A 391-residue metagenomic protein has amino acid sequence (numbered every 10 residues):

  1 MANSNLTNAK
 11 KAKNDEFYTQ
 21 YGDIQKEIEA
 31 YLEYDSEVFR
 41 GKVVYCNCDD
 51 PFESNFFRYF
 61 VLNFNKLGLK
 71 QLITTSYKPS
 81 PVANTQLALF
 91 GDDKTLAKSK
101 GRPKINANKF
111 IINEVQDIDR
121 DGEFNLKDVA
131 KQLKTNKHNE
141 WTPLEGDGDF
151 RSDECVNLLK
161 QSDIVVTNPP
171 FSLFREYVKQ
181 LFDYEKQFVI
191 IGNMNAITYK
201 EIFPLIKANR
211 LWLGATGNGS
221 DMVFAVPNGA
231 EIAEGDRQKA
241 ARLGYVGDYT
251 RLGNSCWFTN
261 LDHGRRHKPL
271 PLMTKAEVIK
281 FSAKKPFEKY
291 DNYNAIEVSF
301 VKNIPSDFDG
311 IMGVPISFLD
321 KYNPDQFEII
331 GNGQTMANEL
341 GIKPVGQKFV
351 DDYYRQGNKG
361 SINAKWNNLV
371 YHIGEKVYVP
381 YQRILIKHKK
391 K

Functional and structural regions predicted by a protein language model:
M1-K391: Class I S-adenosyl-L-methionine-dependent methyltransferase catalytic core
